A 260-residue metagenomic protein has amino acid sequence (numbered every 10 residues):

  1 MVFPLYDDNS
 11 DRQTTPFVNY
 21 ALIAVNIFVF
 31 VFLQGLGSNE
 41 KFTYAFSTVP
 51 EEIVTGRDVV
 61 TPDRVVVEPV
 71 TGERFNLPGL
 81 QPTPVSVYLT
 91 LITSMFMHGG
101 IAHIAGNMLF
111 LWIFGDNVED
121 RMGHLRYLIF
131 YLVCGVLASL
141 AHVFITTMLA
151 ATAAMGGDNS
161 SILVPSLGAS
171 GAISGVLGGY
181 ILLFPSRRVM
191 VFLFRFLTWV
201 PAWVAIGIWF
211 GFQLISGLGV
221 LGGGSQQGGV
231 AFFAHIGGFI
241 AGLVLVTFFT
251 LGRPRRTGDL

Functional and structural regions predicted by a protein language model:
M1-L260: A detector for small-residue-rich transmembrane helices and their helix-helix packing motifs
